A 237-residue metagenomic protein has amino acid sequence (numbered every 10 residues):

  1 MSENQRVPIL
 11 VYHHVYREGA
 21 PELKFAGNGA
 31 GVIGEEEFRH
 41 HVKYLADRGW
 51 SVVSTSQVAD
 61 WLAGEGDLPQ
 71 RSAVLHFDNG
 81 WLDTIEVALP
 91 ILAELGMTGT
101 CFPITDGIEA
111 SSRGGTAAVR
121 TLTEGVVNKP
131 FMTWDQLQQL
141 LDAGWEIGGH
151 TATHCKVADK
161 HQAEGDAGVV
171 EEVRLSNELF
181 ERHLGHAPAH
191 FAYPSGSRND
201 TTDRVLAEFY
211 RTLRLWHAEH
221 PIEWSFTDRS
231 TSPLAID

Functional and structural regions predicted by a protein language model:
M1-H76, D83, A158-D159, A163-H190 (+1 more regions): C-terminal active-site subregion of NodB/CE4 polysaccharide deacetylases
S2, A46-D47, P90-G96, M132-G149 (+2 more regions): Acidic (Asp/Glu)-rich catalytic clusters
L10, E146-C155: Histidine-centered catalytic micro-motifs
A59-D60, V87, E124-D142, L175 (+1 more regions): Alpha-helical scaffolding within the catalytic cores of extracellular/periplasmic polymer-degrading hydrolases
W81-L82, T153: Short, glycine/acidic-enriched loop or turn micro-motifs at the edges of active sites
V87-T105: A short alpha/beta connector and helix-capping loop motif
F102-P103, I147-T151, L215: Non-cysteine beta-strand/loop elements that form the S-adenosyl-L-methionine
E109-K129: Aromatic- and acidic-residue-enriched segments that line the glycan-binding/catalytic groove of carbohydrate-active
